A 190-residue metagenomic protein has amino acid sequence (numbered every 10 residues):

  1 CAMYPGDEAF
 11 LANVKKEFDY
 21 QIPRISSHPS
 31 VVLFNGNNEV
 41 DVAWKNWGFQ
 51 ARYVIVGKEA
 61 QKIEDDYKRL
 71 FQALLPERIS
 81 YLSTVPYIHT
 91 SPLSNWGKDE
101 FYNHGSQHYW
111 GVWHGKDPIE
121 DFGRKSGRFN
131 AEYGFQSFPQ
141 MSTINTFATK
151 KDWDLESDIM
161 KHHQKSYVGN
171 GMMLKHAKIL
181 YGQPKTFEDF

Functional and structural regions predicted by a protein language model:
C1: Short acidic catalytic loops
Y4-E100: Active-site neighborhood of glycoside hydrolase catalytic domains
F34, L70, L75-L82, I88-F190: Substrate-binding clefts and catalytic carboxylate motifs of secreted carbohydrate-active enzymes
